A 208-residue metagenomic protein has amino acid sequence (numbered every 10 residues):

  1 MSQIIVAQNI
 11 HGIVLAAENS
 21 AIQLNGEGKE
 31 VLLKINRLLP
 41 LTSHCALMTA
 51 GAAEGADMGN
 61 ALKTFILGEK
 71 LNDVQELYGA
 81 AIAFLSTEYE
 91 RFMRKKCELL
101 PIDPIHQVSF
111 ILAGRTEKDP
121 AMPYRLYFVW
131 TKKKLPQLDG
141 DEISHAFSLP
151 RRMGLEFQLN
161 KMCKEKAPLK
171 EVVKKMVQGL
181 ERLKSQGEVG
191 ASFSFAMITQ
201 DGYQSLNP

Functional and structural regions predicted by a protein language model:
M1-P208: N-terminal nucleophile
